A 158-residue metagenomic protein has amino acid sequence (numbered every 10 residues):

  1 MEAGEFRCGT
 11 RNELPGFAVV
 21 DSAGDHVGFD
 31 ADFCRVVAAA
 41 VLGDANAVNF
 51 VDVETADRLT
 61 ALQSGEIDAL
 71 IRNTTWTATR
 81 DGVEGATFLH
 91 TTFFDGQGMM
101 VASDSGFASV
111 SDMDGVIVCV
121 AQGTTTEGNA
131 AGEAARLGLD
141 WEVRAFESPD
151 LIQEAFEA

Functional and structural regions predicted by a protein language model:
A3-F29: Short glycine-rich His-centered loop
F6-T10, V27, S111-E127: Short loop->beta-strand "edge-of-pocket" segments that line small-molecule binding or catalytic clefts across diverse
R7, D68-A69, A158: Short, Asp-centered acidic motifs that coordinate Mg2+ and/or phosphate in catalytic or ligand-binding sites
A18-A23, G82-V83, S111-D112, A155: Short acidic, glycine/proline-rich loop/turn micro-motifs
A18-D25, A47-V48, R58, G115-V120: Second-shell loop/turn segments in exported
V20-A23, R35-N46, F88, T126-A145: Ligand-binding cleft/hinge of the Venus flytrap
G24-D32, V53-A56, V120-T125, F146-D150: Soluble non-cytosolic domains of exported or imported proteins
R35, A39, A47-D112: Acidic, polar ligand-binding/catalytic clefts
